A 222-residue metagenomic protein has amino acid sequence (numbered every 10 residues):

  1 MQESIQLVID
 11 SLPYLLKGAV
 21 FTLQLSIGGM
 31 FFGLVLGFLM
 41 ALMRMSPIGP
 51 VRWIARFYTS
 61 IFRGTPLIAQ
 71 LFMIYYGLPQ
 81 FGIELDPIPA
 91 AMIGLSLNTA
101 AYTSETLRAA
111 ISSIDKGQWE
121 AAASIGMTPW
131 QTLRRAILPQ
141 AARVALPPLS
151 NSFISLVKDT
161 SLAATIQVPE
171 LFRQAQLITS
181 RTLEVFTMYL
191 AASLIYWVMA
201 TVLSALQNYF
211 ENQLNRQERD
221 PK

Functional and structural regions predicted by a protein language model:
M1-K222: Transmembrane alpha-helices and adjacent helix-loop boundaries
